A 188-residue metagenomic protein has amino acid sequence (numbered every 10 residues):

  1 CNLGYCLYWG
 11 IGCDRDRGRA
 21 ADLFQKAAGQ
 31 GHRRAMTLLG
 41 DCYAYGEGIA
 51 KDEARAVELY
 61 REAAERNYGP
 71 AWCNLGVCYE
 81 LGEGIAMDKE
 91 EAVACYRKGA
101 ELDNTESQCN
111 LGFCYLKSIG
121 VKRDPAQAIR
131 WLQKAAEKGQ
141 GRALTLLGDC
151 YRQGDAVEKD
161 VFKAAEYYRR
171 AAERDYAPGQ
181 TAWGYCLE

Functional and structural regions predicted by a protein language model:
N2-W9, C13, L23, T37-Y45 (+6 more regions): Hydrophobic face of amphipathic alpha-helices that form TPR/SEL1-like repeat modules and related alpha-solenoid
Y5, G29, D52-A54, V77 (+7 more regions): Intrinsically disordered, low-complexity repeat segments enriched in small/polar residues
W9-I11, D16, G29-R33, Y45-E47 (+10 more regions): Short helix-capping/linker turns of helical repeat alpha-solenoids
D22-G31, M36-L38, E58, A63 (+6 more regions): Alpha-helical tetratricopeptide repeat
G40-Y43, Y60, N74, Y96 (+1 more regions): Short, conserved structural micro-motifs that define repeat-unit consensus positions and nucleotide-binding loops
